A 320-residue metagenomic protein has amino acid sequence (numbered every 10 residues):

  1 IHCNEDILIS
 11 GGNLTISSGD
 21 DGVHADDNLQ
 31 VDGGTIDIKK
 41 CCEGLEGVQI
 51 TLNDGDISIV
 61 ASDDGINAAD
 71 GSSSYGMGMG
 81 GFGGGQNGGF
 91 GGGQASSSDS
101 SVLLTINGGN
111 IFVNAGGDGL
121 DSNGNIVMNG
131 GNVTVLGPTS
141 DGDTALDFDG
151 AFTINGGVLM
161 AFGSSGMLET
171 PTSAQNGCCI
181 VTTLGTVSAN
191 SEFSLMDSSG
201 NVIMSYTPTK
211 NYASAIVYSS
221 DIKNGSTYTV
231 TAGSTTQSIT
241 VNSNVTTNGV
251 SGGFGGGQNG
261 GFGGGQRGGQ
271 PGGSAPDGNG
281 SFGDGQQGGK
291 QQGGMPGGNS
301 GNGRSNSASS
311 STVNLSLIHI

Functional and structural regions predicted by a protein language model:
I1-L317: A composition-driven surface/loop motif
